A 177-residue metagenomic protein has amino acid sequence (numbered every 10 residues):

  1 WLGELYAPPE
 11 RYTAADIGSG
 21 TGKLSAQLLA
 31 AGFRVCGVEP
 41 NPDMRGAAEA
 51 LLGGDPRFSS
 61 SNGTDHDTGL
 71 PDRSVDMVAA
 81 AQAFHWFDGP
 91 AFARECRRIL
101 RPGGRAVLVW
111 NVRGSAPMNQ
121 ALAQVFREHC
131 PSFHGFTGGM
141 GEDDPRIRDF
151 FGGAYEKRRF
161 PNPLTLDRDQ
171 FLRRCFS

Functional and structural regions predicted by a protein language model:
W1-Y12: Conserved alpha-helix/loop element of class I SAM-dependent methyltransferases that forms part of the SAM/SAH-binding
T13-I17, T21-D67: Class I SAM-dependent methyltransferase SAM/SAH-binding core
D67-M77: A short acidic, Gly/Pro-enriched loop at the edge of an enzyme's catalytic core that lines a small-molecule cofactor
Q82: Short catalytic micro-motifs in class I SAM-dependent methyltransferases
F87-E95: A short, conserved alpha-helix within the catalytic core of class I
R94-L166: Conserved catalytic/acceptor-binding region of the Class I
